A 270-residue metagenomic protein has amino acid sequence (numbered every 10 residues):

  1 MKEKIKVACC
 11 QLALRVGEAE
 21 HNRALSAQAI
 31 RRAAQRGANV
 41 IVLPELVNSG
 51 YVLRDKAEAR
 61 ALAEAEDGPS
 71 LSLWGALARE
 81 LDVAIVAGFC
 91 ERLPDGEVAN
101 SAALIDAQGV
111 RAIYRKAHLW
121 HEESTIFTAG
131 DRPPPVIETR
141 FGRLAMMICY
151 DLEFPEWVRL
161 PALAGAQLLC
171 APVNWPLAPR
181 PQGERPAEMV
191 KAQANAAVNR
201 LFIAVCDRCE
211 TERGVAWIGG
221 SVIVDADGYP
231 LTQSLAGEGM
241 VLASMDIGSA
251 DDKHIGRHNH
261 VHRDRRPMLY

Functional and structural regions predicted by a protein language model:
K2-C9: Extreme N-terminal starter segment of soluble prokaryotic enzymes
Q11-V16: Short polar catalytic/cofactor-binding loops
A19, Q28-A107, R111, W175-A194 (+1 more regions): Cys-nucleophile CN-hydrolase/nitrilase-fold catalytic domain and related Cys-dependent amidase chemistry that acts on
H21-I30, F154-R159: Short, acidic/polar
E64, L93-L168, P172, A178-V190 (+2 more regions): Active-site catalytic loop in hydrolytic enzyme cores
P69-V86, E153-M240: CN hydrolase (nitrilase-like) catalytic-core segments centered on the catalytic cysteine and neighboring Lys/Glu
A87-F89, S101-L104, P135, S221-I223 (+1 more regions): Short beta-strand scaffold segments in enzyme catalytic cores
G248-Y270: A conserved C-terminal secondary-structure "cap"
